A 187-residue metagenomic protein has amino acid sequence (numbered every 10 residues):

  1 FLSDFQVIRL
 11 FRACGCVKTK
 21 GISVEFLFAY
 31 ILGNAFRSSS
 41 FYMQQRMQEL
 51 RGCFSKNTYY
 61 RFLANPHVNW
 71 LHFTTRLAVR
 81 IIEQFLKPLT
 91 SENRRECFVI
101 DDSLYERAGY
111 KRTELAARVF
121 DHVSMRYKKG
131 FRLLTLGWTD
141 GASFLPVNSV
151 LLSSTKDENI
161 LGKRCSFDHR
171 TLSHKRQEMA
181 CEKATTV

Functional and structural regions predicted by a protein language model:
F1-V187: Conserved, well-structured functional cores that handle cations and Mg-NTP chemistry
